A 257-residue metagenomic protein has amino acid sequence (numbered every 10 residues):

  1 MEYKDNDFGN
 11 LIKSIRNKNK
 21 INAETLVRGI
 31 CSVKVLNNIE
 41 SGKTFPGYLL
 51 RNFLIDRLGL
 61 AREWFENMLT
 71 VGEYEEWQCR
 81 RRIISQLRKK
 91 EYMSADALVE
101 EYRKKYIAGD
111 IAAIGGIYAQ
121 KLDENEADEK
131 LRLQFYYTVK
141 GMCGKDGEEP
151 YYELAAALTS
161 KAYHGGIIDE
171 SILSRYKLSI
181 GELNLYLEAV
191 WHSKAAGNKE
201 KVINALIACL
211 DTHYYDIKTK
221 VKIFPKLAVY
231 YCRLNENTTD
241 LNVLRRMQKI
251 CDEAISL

Functional and structural regions predicted by a protein language model:
M1-K18: A short, Lys/Arg-rich alpha-helix, primarily the initiator
S14, E24-T25, L49, F53: Alpha-helical residues within helix-turn-helix
N17-N38: Short alpha-helical DNA-recognition segment
I30, I39-E40, L50, L58: DNA major-groove recognition helix of helix-turn-helix
L49-F65: DNA major-groove recognition helix of helix-turn-helix/homeodomain DNA-binding modules
N67-M93: Short, charged recognition helix plus adjacent turn of helix-turn-helix-like nucleic-acid-binding domains
A97-L257: Extended amphipathic alpha-helical coiled-coil/heptad-repeat regions
